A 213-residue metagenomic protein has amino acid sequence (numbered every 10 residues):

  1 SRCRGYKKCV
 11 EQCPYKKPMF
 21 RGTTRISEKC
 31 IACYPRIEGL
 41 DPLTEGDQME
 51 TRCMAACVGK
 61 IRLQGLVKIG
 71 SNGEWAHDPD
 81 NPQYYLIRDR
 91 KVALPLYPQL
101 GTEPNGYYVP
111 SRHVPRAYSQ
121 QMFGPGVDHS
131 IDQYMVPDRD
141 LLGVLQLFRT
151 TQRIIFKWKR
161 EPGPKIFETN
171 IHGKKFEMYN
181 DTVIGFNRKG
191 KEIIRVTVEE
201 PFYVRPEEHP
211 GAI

Functional and structural regions predicted by a protein language model:
S1-S27, A32, G39-N72, Y84-L86 (+2 more regions): Iron-sulfur cluster-binding cysteine motifs and their immediate structural context in ferredoxin-like electron-transfer
M54-I213: Long, compositionally biased charged/polar accessory segments in the mid-to-C-terminal portions of proteins
